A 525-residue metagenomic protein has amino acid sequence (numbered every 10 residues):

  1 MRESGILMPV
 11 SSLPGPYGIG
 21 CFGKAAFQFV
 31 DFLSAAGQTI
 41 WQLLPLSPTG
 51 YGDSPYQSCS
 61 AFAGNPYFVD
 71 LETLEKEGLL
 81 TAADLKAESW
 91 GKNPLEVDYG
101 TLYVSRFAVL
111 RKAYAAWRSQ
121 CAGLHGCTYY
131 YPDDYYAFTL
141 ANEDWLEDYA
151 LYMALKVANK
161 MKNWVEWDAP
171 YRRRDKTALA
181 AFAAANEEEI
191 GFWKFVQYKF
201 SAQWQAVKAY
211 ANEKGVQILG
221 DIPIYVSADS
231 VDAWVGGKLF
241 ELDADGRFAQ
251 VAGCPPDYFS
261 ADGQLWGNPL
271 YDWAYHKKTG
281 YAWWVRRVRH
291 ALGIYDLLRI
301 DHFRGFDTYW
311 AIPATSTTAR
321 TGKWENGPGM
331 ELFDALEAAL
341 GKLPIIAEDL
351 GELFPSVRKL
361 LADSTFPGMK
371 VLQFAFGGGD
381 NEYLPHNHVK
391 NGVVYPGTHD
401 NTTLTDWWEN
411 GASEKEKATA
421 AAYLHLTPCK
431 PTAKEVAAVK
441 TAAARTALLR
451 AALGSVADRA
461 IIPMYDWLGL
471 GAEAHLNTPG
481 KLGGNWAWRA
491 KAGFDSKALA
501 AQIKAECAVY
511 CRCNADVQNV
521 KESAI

Functional and structural regions predicted by a protein language model:
M1-A82: Trp/Phe/Arg-rich N-terminal binding region typifying the photolyase-homology
P9, D53-Q197, V226-I461, Y465-W467 (+1 more regions): Alpha-amylase-like alpha-glycosidases and glucanotransferases acting on alpha-linked glucans and related
A25-A26, Q203, L332: Conserved alpha-helical elements of sugar-nucleotide-dependent glycosyltransferases
F29-L44, V207-Y210, K214-V216, W284-D301: Conserved catalytic-core segments centered on acid/base and nucleophilic motifs
W193-V226: Conserved, well-ordered alpha-helix/loop/beta-strand core segments that scaffold catalytic motifs
G469-N519: Structured C-terminal cap/extension of enzyme domains
